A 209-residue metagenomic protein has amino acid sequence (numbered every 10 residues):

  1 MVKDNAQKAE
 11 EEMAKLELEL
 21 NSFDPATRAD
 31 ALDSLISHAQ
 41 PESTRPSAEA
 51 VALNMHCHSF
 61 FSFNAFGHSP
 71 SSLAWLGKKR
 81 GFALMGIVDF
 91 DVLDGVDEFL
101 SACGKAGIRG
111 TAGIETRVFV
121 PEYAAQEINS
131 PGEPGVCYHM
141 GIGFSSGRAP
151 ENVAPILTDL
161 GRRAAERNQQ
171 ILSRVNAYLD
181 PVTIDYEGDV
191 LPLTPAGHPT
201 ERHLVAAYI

Functional and structural regions predicted by a protein language model:
M1-A50, A65, A74: Metal-centered catalytic cores of metalloenzymes
K15, A31, N152-P155, L204: Exposed alpha-helical structural elements
D24, S47-T200: A metal-dependent hydrolase metal-coordination microenvironment
P199-I209: Conserved acidic, metal-coordinating active-site core of Asp-based, Mg2+-dependent phosphoryl-transfer enzymes
